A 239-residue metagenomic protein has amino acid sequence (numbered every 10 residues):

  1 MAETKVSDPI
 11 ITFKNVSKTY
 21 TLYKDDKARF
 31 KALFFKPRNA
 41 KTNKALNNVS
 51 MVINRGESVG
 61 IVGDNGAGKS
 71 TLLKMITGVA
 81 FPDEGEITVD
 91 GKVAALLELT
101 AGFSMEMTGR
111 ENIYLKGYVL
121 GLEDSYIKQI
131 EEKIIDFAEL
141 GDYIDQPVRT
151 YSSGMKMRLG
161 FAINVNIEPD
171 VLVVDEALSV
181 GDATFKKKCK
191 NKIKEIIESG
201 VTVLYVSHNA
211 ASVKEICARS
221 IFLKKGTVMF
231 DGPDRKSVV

Functional and structural regions predicted by a protein language model:
M1-N47, R235-S237: Pre-NBD coupling/linker segments of ABC/ABC-like ATPases
F30-L33, Y114, Y126-Y143: Conserved ABC ATPase "signature" region
V62-D64: The feature captures the beta-strand-to-loop junction immediately N-terminal to the Walker
S207-H208: H-loop/switch region of ABC-family ATPase nucleotide-binding domains
V213-E215: A short, surface-exposed alpha-helical micro-motif characterized by mixed small hydrophobic and charged/polar residues
K225-G226: Conserved ABC ATPase "signature" C-loop
